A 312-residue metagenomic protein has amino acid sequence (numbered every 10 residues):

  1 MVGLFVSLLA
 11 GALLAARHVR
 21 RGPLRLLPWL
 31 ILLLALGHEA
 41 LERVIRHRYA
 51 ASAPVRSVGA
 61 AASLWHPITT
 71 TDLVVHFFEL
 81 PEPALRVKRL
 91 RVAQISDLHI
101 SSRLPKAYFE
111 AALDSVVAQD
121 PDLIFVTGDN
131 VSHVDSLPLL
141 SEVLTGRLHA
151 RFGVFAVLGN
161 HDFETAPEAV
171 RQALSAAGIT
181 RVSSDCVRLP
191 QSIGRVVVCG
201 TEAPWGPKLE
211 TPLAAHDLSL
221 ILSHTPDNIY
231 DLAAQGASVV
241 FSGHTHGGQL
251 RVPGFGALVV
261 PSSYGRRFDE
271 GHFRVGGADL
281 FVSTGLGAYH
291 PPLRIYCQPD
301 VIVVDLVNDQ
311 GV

Functional and structural regions predicted by a protein language model:
M1-L73: Non-catalytic terminal accessory segments
L41-A118: Membrane-interface segments at or immediately adjacent to transmembrane helices that form the boundary between
L64-T70, I95-Y108, V131-S136, D162-T165 (+2 more regions): Acidic/histidine-rich helix-loop elements that form or flank divalent-metal/phosphate-binding sites at the catalytic
L73, E79-A93, I179-T180, C186-C199 (+2 more regions): Beta-strand-turn-beta hairpins that frame and shape the catalytic cleft of phosphate-ester-processing enzymes
A93-S96, L123-D129, G153-N160, V182-D185 (+3 more regions): Active-site neighborhood of phospho(di)ester-bond hydrolases with catalytic His/Asp-centered motifs
R103-P190: Core catalytic region of metal-dependent phosphoesterases/phosphodiesterases, especially metallo-beta-lactamase-like
Q172, A176-I179, Q191-D231, Q235 (+1 more regions): Binuclear metal-dependent hydrolase catalytic cores centered on His/Asp/Glu-rich metal-binding motifs
A176, P226-D305, D309-Q310: Conserved beta-sheet core of the metallophosphoesterase superfamily
